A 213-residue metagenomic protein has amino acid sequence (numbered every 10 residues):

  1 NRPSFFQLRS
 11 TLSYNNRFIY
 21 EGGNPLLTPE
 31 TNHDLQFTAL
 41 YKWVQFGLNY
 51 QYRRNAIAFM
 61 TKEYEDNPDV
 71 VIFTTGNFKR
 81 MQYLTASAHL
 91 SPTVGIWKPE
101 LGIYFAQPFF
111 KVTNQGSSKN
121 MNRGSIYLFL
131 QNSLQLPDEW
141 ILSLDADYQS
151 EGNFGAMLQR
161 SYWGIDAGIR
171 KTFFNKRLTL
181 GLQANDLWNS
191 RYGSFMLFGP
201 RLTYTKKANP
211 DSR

Functional and structural regions predicted by a protein language model:
N1, L8, Q36-T38, Q45-G47 (+5 more regions): Residue-level detector of the transmembrane beta-barrel scaffold of outer-membrane proteins
N1-R2, L12, Y41-W43, Y50-R54 (+5 more regions): Transmembrane beta-strands of outer-membrane beta-barrel pores
R2-Q51, F73-L84, K207-R213: Outer-membrane beta-barrel signature, preferentially recognizing the C-terminal barrel domain of Gram-negative
S4-L12, F18-E21, Y52, A56-E65 (+4 more regions): Outer-membrane beta-barrel translocator domains and adjoining extracellular loop/strand segments of Gram-negative
G23-P29, D34-Q36, I72-F78, H89 (+5 more regions): Outer-membrane beta-barrel proteins
L27, L35-Y41, A86-V94, I103-F105 (+4 more regions): Residues on the lipid-exposed face of transmembrane beta-strands in outer-membrane beta-barrel proteins
Y52-R54, V70, G76-D147: Gram-negative outer-membrane beta-barrel transporters
R123-R213: Conserved C-terminal beta-signal and adjacent last beta-strands/turns of outer-membrane beta-barrel proteins
